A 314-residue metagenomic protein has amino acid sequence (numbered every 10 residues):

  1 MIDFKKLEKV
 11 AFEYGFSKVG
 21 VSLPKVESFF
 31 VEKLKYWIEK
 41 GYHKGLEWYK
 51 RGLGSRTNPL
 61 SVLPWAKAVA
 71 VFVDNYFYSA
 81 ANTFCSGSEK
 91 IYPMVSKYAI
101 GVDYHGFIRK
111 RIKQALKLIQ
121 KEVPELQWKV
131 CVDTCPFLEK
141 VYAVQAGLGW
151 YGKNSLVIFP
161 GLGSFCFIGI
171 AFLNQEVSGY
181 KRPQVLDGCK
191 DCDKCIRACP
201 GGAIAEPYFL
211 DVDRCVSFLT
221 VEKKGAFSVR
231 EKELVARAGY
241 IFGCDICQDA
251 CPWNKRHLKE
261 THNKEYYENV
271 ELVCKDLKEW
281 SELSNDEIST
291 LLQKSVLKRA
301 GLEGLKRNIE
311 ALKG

Functional and structural regions predicted by a protein language model:
M1-G188: Auxiliary alpha/beta "docking" domains used to position bulky ligands
F159-Q184, V212-K232, N285-S289: Short, charged low-complexity linear segments at domain edges
Y180-K190, E233-C244: Immediate flanking context of iron-sulfur cluster ligation sites
K194-K224, R237-E265: Iron-sulfur cluster-binding cysteine motifs and their immediate structural context in ferredoxin-like electron-transfer
K223-F242, C274-K298: Short Fe-S-cluster ligation motifs
T261-E279: Extended alpha-helical surfaces
T290, K298-G314: Long, compositionally biased charged/polar accessory segments in the mid-to-C-terminal portions of proteins
